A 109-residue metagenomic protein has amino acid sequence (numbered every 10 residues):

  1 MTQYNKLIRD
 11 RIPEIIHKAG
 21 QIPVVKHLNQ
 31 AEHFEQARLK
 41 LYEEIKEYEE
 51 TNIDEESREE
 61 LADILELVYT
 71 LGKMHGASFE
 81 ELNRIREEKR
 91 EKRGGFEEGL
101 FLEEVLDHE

Functional and structural regions predicted by a protein language model:
M1-E109: Flexible "arm" and connector segments at domain edges
